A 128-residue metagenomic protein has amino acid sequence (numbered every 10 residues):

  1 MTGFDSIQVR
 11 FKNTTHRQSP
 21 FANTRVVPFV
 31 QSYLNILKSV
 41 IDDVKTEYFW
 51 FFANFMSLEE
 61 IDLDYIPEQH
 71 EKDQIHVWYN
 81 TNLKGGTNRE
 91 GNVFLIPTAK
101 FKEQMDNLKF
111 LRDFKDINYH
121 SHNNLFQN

Functional and structural regions predicted by a protein language model:
M1-K45: N-terminal anchoring/stem segment of glycosyltransferases
V9, R25, W50, H76-V77: Hydrophobic/aromatic beta-strand patches that form the interior of the parallel beta-sheet core in alpha/beta enzyme
N13-R17, F55-E59, N82-G85, K100-E103: Short acidic, S/G/P-rich loop/turn micro-motifs used as interaction or catalytic elements
I36-L37, V44, A53, E90-N92: Residue-level signal for functionally critical sites in structured catalytic/ligand-binding pockets
L37, D62-L63: Conserved strand-to-helix beginnings and helix N-cap segments that scaffold or border functional pockets
V40, E47-E60: Short beta-strand-to-loop acidic/aromatic patch adjacent to the donor-nucleotide binding site
T46-E47, D73: Short glycine-/polar-rich loops that comprise or flank the Walker A/P-loop and associated switch/sensor motifs
Y65-N128: Catalytic-site signature of metal-activated, phosphate-bearing donor transferases, centered on the GT-A/GT-A-like
